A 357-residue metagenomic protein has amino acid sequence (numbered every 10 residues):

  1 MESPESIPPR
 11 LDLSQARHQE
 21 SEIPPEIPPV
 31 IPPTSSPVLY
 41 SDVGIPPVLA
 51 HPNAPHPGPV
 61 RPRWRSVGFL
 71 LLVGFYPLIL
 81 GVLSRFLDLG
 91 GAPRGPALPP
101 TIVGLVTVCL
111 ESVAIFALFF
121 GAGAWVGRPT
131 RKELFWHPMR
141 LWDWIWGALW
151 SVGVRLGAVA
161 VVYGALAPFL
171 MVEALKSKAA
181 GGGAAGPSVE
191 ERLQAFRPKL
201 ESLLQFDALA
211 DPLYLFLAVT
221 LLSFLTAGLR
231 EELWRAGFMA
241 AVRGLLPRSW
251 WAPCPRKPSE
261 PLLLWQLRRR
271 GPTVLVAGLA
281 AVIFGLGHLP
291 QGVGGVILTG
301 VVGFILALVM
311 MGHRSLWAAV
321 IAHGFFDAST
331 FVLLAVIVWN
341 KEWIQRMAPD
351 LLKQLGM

Functional and structural regions predicted by a protein language model:
M1-V159, Y163-A208, L215-L217, F325 (+1 more regions): N-terminal, membrane-interfacial amphipathic/helix-forming hydrophobic leader that caps and precedes the first
V38-L39, L156-A160, P198-M357: Transmembrane helix-loop-helix hairpins at the membrane interface of multi-pass integral membrane proteins
